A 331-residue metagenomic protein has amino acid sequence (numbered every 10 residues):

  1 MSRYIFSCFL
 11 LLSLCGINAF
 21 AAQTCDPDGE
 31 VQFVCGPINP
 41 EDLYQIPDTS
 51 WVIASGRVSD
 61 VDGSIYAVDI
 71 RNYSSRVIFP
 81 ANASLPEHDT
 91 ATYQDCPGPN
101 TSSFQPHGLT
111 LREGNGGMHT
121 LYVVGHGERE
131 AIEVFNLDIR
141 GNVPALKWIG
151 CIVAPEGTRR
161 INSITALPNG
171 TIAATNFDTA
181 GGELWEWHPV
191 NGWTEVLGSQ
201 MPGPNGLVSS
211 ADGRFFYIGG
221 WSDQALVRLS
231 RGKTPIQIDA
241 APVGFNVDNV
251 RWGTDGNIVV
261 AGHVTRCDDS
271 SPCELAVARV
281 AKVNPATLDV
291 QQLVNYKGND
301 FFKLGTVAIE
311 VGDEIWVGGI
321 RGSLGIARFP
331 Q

Functional and structural regions predicted by a protein language model:
A22-N39, T92, L146, Q291-Y296: A short helix->beta-strand "capping" segment at the edge of beta-propeller domains
Q32-S64: Beta-strand-rich domains and repeat architectures in extracellular enzymes and scaffolds, especially beta-propellers
P37-T49, S84-E113, L146-I172, D178-E183 (+3 more regions): Beta-rich, blade/repeat-based domains predominating in secreted/periplasmic proteins but also intracellular
V52-P86: Beta-propeller domains
V52-S55, V123-V124, A174-T175, I218 (+2 more regions): Residue position within the beta-strands of beta-propeller blades
I70, F135-P144, L229-K233, V283-T287 (+1 more regions): Short loop/turn segments immediately following beta-strands, especially the blade-tip and inter-blade linker loops
V243-V294: Loop/turn-rich, solvent-exposed surfaces of beta-rich toroidal or solenoidal domains
L304-Q331: Blade-level signature of beta-propeller repeat domains, shared across WD40, Kelch, NHL, RCC1 and BNR/Asp-box propellers
